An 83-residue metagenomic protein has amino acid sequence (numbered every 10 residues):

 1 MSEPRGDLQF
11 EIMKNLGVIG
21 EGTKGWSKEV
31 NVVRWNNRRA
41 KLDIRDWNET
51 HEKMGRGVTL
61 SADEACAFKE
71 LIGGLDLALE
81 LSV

Functional and structural regions predicted by a protein language model:
M1-V83: Positively charged, low-complexity terminal tracts and the immediately adjacent first secondary-structure elements
